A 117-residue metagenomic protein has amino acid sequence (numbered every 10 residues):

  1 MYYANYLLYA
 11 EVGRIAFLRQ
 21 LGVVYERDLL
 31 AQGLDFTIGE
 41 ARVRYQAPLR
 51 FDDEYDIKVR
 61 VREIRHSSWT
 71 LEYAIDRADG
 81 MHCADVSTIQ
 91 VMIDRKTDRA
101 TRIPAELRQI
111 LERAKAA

Functional and structural regions predicted by a protein language model:
M1-G39, R95-A117: Hot-dog-fold acyl-thioester-processing enzymes
L30-G39, V43-R60: Helix-adjacent hinge/juxtasegments
Y45-E54, R62-A117: HotDog/MaoC-like acyl-thioester-processing domains
